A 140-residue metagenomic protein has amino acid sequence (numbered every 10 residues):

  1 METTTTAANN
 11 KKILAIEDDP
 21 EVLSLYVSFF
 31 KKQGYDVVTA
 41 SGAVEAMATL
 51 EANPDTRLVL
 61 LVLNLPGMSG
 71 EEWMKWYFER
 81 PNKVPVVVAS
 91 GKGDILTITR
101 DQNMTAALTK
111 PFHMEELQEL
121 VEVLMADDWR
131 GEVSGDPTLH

Functional and structural regions predicted by a protein language model:
M1-L14, P20-E21, V27, F78-E79 (+1 more regions): Non-catalytic signal-transmission and effector/linker regions of two-component phosphorelay proteins
P20-V38: Two-component/phosphorelay signaling modules centered on CheY-like receiver
V27, T39-L58: Acidic, metal-coordinating helix/loop segments flanking the phosphotransfer/catalytic sites of two-component signaling
A48, S69-K83: Short amphipathic alpha-helix used as the core "switch/output" element in two-component signaling
L61-L63: Active-site residues of response regulator receiver
P66: The feature encodes the CheY-like receiver
E72, K92-T109, M114, E119: Alpha4 helix (beta4-alpha4-beta5 surface) of REC/receiver domains from two-component response regulators
V87-A89: Hydrophobic/aromatic residues positioned on beta-strands within the core alpha/beta folds
